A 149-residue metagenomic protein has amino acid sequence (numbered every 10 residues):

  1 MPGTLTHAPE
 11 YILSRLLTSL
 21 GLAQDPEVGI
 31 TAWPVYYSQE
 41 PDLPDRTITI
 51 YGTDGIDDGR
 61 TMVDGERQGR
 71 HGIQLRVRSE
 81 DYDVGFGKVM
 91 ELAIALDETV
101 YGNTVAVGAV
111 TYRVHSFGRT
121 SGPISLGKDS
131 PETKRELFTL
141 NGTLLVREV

Functional and structural regions predicted by a protein language model:
M1-V63, N103-V110: Small/polar-rich, solvent-exposed N-terminal microdomains that initiate assembly or binding
G3, H7, S79, E132: Charge-dense, low-complexity intrinsically disordered segments
T6-Y11, F86-M90, I94: Short, well-ordered alpha-helical segments
R15-L20, E91-T99: Conserved short hydrophobic interaction patches
P41, D64-E66, P131-T133: Sterically constrained small-residue positions within well-ordered secondary structures of folded domains
D57-D58, R147-V149: Short, acidic Gly/Pro/Ser/Thr-rich loop/turn segments
R67-G85, L92, K134-V146: Oligomerization/assembly interface segments of phage tail-like spikes and tubes
D97-L145: Acidic-leaning, charged glycine-interspersed low-complexity segments
